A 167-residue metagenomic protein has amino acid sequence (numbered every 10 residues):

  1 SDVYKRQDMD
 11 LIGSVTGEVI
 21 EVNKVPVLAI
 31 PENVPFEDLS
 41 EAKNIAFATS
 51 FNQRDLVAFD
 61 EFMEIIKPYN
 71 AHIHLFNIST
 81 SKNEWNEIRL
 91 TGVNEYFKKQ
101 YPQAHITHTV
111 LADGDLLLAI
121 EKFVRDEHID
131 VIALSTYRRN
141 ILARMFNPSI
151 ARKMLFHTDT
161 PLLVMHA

Functional and structural regions predicted by a protein language model:
V3-Y4: Short, small-residue-biased leader/transition segments that mark boundaries at the very start of proteins
D8-G17, F146-A151: Short Gly/Thr/Asp-enriched flexible loops that form oxyanion-binding sites at enzyme active sites
L11, E18-N23, P35-F76, N83-Y101: Short acidic/Ser/Thr-enriched loop-to-helix initiation segments
E18-E32, H157-H166: Short, acidic/small-residue loops that bind anionic groups at enzyme active sites
A29, F47, L75-N77, L134 (+1 more regions): Structural beta-sheet core signal
E32-V34, I78, Y137, A167: Short, ordered loop/turn segments at secondary-structure junctions
T80-T136: Glycine/small-residue-rich hydrophobic helix-like segments
L118-A167: Protein-protein interaction modules outside structured cores
